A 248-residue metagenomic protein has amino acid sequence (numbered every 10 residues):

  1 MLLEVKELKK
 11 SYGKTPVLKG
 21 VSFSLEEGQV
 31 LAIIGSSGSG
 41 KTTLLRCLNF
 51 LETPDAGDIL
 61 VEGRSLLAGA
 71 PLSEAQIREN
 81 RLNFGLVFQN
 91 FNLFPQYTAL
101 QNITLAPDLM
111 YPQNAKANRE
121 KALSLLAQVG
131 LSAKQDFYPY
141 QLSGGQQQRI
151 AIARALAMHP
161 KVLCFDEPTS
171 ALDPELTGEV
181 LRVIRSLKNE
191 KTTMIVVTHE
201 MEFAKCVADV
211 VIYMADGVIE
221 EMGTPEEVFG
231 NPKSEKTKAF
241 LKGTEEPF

Functional and structural regions predicted by a protein language model:
L2-E4, L8-P225: ABC family nucleotide-binding domain
A215, M222, E226-F248: C-terminal boundary and immediately downstream tail of ABC-type ATPase nucleotide-binding domains
